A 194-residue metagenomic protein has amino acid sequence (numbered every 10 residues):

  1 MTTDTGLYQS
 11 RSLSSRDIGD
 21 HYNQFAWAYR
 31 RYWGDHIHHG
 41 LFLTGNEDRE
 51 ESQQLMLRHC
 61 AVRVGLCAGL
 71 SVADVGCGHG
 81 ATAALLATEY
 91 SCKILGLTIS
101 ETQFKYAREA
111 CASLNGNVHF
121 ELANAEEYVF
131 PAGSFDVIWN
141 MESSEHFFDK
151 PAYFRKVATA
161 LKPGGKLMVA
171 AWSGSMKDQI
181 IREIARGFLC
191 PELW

Functional and structural regions predicted by a protein language model:
M1-R31: N-terminal auxiliary segments of SAM/dcSAM-dependent transferases
H36, E47-A68: Conserved alpha-helix/loop element of class I SAM-dependent methyltransferases that forms part of the SAM/SAH-binding
G69-G76: Conserved class I S-adenosyl-L-methionine
H79-Y90: Conserved SAM-binding loop of SAM-dependent methyltransferases across substrates and taxa, primarily the Class I
S113-E127: Conserved SAM-binding strand-loop segment of SAM-dependent methyltransferases
E126-I138: A short acidic, Gly/Pro-enriched loop at the edge of an enzyme's catalytic core that lines a small-molecule cofactor
P151-K166: A short glycine-rich, Lys/Arg-flanked "PGG" loop and its adjoining helix->strand segment in the class I
S173-W194: Short, glycine-/aromatic-enriched active-site segment of Class I SAM-dependent methyltransferases
